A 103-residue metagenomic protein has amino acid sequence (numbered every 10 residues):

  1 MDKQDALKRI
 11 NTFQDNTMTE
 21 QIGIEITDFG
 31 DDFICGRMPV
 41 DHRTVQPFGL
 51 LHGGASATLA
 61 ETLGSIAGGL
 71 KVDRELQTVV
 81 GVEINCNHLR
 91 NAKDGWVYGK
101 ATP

Functional and structural regions predicted by a protein language model:
M1-P103: Terminal targeting signals and extreme-terminal segments of soluble enzymes
